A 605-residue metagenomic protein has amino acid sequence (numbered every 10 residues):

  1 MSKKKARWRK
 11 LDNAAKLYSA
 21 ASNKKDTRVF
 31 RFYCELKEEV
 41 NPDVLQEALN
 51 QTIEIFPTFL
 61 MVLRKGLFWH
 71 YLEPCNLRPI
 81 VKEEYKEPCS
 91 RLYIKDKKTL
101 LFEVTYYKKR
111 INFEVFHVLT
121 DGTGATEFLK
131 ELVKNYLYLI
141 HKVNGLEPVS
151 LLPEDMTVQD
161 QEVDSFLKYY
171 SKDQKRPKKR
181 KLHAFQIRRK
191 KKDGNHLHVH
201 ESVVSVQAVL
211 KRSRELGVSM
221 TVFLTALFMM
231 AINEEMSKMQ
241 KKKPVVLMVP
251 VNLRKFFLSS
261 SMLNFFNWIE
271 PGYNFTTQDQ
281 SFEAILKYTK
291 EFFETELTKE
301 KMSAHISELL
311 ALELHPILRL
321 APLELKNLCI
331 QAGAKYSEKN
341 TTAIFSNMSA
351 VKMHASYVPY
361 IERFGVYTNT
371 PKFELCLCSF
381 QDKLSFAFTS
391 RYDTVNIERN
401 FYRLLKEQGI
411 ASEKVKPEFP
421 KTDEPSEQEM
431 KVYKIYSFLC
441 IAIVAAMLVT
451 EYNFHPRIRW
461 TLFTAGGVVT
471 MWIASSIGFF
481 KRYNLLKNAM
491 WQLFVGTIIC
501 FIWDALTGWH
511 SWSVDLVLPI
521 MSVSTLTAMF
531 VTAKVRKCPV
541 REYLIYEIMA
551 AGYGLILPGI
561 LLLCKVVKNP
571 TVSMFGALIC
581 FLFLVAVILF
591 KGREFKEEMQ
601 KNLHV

Functional and structural regions predicted by a protein language model:
M1-L67, L77-F102, E234-V415: Acyl-thioester-dependent acyl-group transfer interface
S2-N13, F102, R110, L119-E127 (+2 more regions): Non-catalytic, low-complexity flexible loops and terminal extensions
A226, A489-G496, L544-G554: Central hydrophobic cores of alpha-helical transmembrane segments in multi-pass integral membrane proteins
K416-V468: N-terminal topogenic module of multi-pass integral membrane proteins
P425-E427, S476-N488, V535-I545: Membrane-interface helix-boundary motifs at transmembrane edges
L439-N453, T470-G478, L493-H510, L526-A533 (+1 more regions): Hydrophobic alpha-helical transmembrane segments and adjacent interfacial helices in integral membrane proteins
V444-G466, K481-L486, I502-M521, P539-E542 (+1 more regions): Membrane-helix interface and helix-disruption motif detector
H510-V605: Generic detector of multi-pass transmembrane helix bundles and their immediately adjacent loops in polytopic membrane
